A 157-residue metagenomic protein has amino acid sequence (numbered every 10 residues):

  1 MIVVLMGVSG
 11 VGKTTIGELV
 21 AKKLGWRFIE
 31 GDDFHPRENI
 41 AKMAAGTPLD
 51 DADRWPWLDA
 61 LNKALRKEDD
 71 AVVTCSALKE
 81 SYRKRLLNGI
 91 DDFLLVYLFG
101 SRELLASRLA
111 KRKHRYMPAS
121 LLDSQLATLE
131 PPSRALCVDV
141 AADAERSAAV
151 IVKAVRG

Functional and structural regions predicted by a protein language model:
I2: Walker A (P-loop) ATP-phosphate-binding motif of ABC ATPase nucleotide-binding domains
L5: Hydrophobic anchor at the beta1->P-loop junction of P-loop NTPases
V8: P-loop (Walker A) phosphate-binding loop of NTP-binding proteins
K13: Conserved lysine of the Walker
E18-A60: Conserved substrate/cofactor phosphate-moiety recognition/catalytic segment in nucleotide-dependent phosphotransferases
E68-A71, L94: Loop/turn-to-beta-strand initiation segments
G89-R108: Conserved phosphate-donor/acceptor-positioning beta-strand/loop module used by diverse small-molecule
K111-V152: Small-molecule kinase domains that catalyze NTP-dependent phosphoryl transfer to phosphate-bearing small molecules
